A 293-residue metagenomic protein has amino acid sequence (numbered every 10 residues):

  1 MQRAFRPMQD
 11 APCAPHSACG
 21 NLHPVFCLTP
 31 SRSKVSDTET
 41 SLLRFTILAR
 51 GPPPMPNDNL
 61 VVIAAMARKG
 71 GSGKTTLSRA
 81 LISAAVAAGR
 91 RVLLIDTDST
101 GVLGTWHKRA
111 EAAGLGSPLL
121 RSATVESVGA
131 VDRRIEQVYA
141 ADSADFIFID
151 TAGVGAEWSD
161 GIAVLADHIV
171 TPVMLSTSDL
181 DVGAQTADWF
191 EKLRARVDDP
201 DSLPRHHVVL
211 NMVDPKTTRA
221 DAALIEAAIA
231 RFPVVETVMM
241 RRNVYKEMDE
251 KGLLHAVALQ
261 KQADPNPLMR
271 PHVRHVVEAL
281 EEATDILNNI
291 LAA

Functional and structural regions predicted by a protein language model:
A4-P7, C13-M66: Extreme N-terminal, non-catalytic leader segments that precede Walker-type/kinase nucleotide-binding cores
V62-S72, A80-I149, G153-E157: P-loop/Walker-type NTP enzyme "switch/lid" segment
T75: Walker A/P-loop
L93, A152-T237: Conserved catalytic-core segment of NTP-binding enzymes
R109-A113, W189-F190, E226, L253-A256: Short, hinge-like loop/turn segments at secondary-structure boundaries
D214, A223-Q262: Beta-strand-loop-alpha "switch" segments that mediate conformational coupling across diverse proteins
Q260-A293: NTP-binding/hydrolysis catalytic cores, primarily Walker-type P-loop NTPases
